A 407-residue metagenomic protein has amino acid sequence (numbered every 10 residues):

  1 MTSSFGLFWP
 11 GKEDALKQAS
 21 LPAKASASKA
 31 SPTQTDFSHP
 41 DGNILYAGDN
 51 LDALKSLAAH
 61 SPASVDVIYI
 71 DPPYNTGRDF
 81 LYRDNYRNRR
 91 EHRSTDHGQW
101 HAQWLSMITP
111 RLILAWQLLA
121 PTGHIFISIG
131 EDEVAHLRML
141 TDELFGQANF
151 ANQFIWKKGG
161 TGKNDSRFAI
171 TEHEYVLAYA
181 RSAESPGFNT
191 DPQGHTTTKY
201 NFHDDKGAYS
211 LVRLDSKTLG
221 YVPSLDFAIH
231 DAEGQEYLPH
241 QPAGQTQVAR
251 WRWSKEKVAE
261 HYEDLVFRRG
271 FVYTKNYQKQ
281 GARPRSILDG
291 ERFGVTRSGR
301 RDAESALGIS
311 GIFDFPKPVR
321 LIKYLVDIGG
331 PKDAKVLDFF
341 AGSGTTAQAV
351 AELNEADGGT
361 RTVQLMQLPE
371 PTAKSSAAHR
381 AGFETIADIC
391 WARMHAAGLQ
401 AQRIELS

Functional and structural regions predicted by a protein language model:
M1-I70, Y74-P110, A381: DnaQ-like (DEDDh/DEDDy) 3′-5′ exonuclease domain used for proofreading and 3′-end trimming on nucleic acids
S4-K17, H97, L105, D132-V134 (+1 more regions): Conserved S-adenosyl-L-methionine
Y46, G308-R320: Conserved SAM-binding loop and adjacent beta-strand
S61-P62, L112, L118-A120, F145 (+2 more regions): A generic alpha-to-beta junction signature in SAM-dependent methyltransferases
A63-L81, T141, V336-V350: Conserved proline-anchored active-site loop of SAM-dependent methyltransferases that bridges a beta-strand
W100-F154, Q364, I386, W391-R393 (+1 more regions): Conserved Class I SAM-dependent methyltransferase catalytic core
T161-L219: Flexible, glycine-/basic-rich loop-and-beta segments that form/coincide with the SAM-dependent methyltransferase
T197-S305, K317-D333, A341-S343, D357: Segments forming glycine/polar-rich beta-alpha architectures that bind adenosine-containing cofactors
